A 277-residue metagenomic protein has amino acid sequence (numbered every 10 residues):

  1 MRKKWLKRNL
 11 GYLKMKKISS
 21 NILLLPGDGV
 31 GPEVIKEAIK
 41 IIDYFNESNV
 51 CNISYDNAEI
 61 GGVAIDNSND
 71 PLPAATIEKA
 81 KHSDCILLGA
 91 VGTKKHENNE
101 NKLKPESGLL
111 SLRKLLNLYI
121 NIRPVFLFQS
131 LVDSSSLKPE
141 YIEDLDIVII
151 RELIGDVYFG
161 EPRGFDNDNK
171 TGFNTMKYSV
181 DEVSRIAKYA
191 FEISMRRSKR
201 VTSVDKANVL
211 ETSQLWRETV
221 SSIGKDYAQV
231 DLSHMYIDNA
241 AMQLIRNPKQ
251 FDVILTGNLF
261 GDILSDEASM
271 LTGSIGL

Functional and structural regions predicted by a protein language model:
K17-I22: Extreme N-terminal starter segment of soluble prokaryotic enzymes
L23-K40, F45, D168-D238, Q250: Glycine-rich phosphate/diphosphate-binding loop of Rossmann-like nucleotide-binding domains
D28-G31, D84, I150, A190 (+1 more regions): Buried hydrophobic positions in well-ordered alpha/beta secondary-structure cores of metabolic enzymes
V50-P73, M242-L244: N-terminal beta-loop-helix "entrance" segment that forms/cooperates in small-molecule cofactor or anionic ligand
N52-S54, N121, D231-S233: Conserved beta-strand segments of alpha/beta enzyme cores
I65-F173, L259-G261: N-terminal glycine-rich phosphate/adenylate-binding segment common to multiple enzyme folds
I77-K95, V230-L277: Glycine-rich phosphate-binding loop
